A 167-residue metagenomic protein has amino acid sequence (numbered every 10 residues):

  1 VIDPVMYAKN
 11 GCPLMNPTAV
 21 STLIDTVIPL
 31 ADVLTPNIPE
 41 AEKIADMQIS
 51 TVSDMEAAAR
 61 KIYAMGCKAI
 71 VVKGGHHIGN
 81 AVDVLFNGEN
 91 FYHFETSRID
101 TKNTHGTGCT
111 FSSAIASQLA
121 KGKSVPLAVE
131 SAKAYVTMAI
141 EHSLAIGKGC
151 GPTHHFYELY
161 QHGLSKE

Functional and structural regions predicted by a protein language model:
V1-K9, T35-I44, S112: Short beta-strands and strand-loop turn motifs
V1-T26: Glycine/small-residue-rich loop that forms an oxyanion/phosphate-binding "nest" at active or ligand-binding sites
M6-A8, G74-I78, R98-D100, A132-V136: Glycine-rich beta-alpha junction loops
P17-F91: Conserved phosphate/ATP/ADP-binding segment of small-molecule kinases
K43, T101-V125: Short, small-residue alpha-helix embedded
F91-H105: Short pre-catalytic strand/loop immediately N-terminal to key active-site residues, enriched for Gly-Thr
F91-Y92, Q118-A132: Phosphate-handling active-site elements
P126-E167: Charged C-terminal helix
